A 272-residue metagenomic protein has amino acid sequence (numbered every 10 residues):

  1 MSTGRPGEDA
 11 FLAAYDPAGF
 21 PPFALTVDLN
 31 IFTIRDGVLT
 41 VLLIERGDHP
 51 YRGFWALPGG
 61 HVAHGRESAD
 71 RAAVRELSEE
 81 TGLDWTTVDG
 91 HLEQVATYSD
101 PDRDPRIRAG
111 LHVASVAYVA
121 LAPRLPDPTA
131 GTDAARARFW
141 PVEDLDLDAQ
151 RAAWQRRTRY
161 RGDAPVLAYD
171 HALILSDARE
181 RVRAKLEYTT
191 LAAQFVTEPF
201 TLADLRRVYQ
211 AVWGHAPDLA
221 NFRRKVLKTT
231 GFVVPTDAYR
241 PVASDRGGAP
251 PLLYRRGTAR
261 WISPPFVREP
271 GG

Functional and structural regions predicted by a protein language model:
S2-E8: Short, Gly/Pro- and small/polar-rich lid/capping loops
D9-A56, D70: N-terminal strand-loop-strand
F23-V27, E67-V74, S78-D148, A153-Q155 (+4 more regions): Active-site segment of metal-dependent pyrophosphate-handling enzymes, primarily the Nudix hydrolase catalytic core
F32, L121-P123, G257: Solvent-exposed residues in well-ordered beta-strands and their adjoining turns, especially edge/terminal strands
V38-D84, K185-Q210: Conserved Nudix-box catalytic region and its N-terminal flanking loop in Nudix hydrolases and closely related
A114, T230, V234-G272: Long, intrinsically disordered, low-complexity Ser/Thr/Pro-rich regulatory/activation regions of nuclear proteins
L173: A conserved mid-domain beta-alpha-beta active-site/ligand-binding segment of alpha/beta enzyme cores
A216-V234: Charge-enriched amphipathic alpha-helical scaffolds
